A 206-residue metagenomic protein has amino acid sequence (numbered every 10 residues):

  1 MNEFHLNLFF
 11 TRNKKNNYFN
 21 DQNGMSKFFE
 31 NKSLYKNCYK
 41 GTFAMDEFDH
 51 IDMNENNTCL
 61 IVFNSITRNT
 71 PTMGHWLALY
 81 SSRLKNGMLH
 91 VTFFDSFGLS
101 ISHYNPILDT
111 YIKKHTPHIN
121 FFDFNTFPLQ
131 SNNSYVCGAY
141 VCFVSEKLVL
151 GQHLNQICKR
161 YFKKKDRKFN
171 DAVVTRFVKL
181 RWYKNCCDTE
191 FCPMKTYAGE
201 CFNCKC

Functional and structural regions predicted by a protein language model:
M1-K15, F177, C186, C192 (+1 more regions): Charge-dense, intrinsically disordered terminal/linker segments
M1-V91: Cysteine protease catalytic domains with a Cys-His-Asp triad
L8, P106-K114, Q156, T175 (+2 more regions): Polar/charged alpha-helical tracts
S26-E30, D109, D171-T175: Generic detector of well-ordered alpha-helical segments enriched in charged/polar residues, highlighting helical
S33, R83, G87, T116-P117 (+4 more regions): Short, flexible coil/linker elements and helix-boundary hinge sites characteristic of intrinsically disordered
E55-Q152: Cysteine protease-like catalytic core of ubiquitin/ubiquitin-like
F63-R68, V91-F93, Y104-L108, P117-N120 (+4 more regions): Domain-length accessory/inserted modules outside core catalytic folds
I119-M194, A198: C-terminal folded domains that constitute the principal catalytic or ligand-binding module of multi-domain proteins
